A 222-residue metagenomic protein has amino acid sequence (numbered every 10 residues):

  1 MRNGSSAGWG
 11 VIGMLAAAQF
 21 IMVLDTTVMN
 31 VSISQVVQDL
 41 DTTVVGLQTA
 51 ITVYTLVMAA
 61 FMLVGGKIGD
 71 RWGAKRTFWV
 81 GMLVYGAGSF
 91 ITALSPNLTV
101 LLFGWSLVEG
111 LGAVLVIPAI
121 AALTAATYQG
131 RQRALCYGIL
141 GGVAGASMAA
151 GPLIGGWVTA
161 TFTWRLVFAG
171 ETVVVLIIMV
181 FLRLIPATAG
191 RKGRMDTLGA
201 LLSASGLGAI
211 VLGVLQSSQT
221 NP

Functional and structural regions predicted by a protein language model:
M1-R183: Transmembrane-helix bundle of Major Facilitator Superfamily
A160-P222: Hydrophobic transmembrane-helix bundles of small-molecule transporters
